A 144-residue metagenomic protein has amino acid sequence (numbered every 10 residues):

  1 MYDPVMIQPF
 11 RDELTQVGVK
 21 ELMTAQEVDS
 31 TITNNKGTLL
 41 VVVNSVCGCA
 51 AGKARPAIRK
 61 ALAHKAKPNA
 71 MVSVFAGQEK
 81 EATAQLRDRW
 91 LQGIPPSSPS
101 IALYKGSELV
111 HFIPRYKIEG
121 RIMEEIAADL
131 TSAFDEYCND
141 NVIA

Functional and structural regions predicted by a protein language model:
M1-K36, C138-A144: N-terminal leader/targeting and pre-domain segments
D29, T33-L40, V74, W90 (+1 more regions): Long, contiguous secondary-structure blocks with strong helical propensity
S30-K65: Local sequence-structure signature of Cys/Sec-based thiol-disulfide redox active-site neighborhoods
V43, A66-Q85: Thiol-based oxidoreductase modules, predominantly thioredoxin-like and allied folds used for disulfide exchange
A51-P56, A84, M123-E124: Conserved strand-to-helix beginnings and helix N-cap segments that scaffold or border functional pockets
A57-R59, L86-D88, F134: Short, well-ordered amphipathic alpha-helices
A84-S97: Short acidic (Asp/Glu) patches
I94-V142: Non-catalytic, surface beta->alpha helical segment in thiol-disulfide oxidoreductase systems
